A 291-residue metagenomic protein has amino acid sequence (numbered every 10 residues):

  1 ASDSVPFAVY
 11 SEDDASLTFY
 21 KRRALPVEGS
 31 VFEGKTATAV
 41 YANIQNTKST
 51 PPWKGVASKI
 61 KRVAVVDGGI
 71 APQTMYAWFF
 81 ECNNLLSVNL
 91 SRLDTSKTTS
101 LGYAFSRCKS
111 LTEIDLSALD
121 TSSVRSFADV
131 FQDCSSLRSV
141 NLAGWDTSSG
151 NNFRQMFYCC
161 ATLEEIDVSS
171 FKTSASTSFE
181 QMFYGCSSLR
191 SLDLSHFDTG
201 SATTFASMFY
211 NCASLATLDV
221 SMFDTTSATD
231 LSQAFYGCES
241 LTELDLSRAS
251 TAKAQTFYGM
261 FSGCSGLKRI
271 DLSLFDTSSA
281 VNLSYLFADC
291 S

Functional and structural regions predicted by a protein language model:
S2-S291: Negatively charged
